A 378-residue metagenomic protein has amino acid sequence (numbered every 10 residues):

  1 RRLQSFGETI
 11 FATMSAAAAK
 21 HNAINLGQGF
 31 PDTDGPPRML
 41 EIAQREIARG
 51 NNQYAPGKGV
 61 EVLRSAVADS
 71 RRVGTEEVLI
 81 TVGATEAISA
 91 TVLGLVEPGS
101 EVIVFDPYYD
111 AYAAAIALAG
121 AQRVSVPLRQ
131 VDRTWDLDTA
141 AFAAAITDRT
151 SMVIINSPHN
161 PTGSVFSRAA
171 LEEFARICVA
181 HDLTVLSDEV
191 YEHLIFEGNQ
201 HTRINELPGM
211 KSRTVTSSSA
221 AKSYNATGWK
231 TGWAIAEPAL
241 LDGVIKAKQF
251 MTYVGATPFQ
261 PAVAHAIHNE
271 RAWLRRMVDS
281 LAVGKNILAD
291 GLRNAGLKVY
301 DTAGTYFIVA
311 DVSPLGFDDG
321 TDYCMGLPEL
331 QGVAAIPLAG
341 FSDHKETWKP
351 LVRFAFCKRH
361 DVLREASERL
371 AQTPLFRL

Functional and structural regions predicted by a protein language model:
R2-A90, A266-N269, F376-L378: N-terminal small-domain helix-loop-helix segment of the aminotransferase-like
H21, A119, A180-H181, A295 (+1 more regions): Helix C-cap/helix->beta junction micro-motif
N51, V244-K248, A266-G291, D318-D319: Structural signature of PLP-dependent enzymes
G94-I116: Conserved PLP-anchoring active-site segment centered on the Schiff-base-forming lysine
V124, L128-E197, T202-N205: Active-site phosphate-binding strand-loop segment of PLP-dependent enzymes
A144, G326-A335, F341-L378: PLP-dependent enzyme catalytic core of the Aspartate aminotransferase-like
L207-G243, G255: Active-site PLP attachment segment
A264, S280-A289, V299-V312: Conserved glycine-rich beta-strand-loop-beta hairpin in the small C-terminal domain of fold type I
